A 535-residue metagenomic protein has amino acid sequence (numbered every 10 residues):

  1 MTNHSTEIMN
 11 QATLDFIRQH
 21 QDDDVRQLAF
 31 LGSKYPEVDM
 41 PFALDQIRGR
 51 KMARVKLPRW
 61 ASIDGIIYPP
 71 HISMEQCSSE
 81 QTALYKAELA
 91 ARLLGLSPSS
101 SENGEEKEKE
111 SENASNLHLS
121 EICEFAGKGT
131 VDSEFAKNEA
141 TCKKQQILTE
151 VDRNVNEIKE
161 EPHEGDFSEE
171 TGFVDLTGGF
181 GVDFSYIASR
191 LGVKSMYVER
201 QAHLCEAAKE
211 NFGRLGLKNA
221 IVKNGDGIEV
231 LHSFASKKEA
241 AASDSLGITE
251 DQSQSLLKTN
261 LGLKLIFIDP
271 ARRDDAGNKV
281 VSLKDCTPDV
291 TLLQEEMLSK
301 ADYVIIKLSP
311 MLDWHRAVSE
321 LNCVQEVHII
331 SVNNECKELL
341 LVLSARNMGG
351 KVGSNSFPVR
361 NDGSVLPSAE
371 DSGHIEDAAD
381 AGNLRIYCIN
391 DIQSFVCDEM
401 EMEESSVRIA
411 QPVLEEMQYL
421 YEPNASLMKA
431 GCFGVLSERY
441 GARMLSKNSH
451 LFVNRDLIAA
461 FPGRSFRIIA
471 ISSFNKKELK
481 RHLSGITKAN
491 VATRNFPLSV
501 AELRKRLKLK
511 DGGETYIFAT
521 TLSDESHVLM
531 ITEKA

Functional and structural regions predicted by a protein language model:
M1-A535: SAM-dependent transferase fold signal centered on methyltransferase-like domains, encompassing both Class I
